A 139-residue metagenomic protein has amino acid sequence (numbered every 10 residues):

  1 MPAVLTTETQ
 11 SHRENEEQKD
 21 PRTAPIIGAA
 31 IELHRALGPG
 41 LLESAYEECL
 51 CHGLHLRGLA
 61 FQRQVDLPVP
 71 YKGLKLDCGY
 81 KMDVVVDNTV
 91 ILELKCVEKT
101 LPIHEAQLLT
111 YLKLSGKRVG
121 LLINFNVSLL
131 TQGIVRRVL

Functional and structural regions predicted by a protein language model:
M1-Q18: Short, low-complexity, charge-dense intrinsically disordered segments
Q18-P25, I31, G73-D83: Accessory recognition modules or surfaces
K19-G28, P39-E43, E47, C51: Nuclease catalytic cores
A30-A36: N-terminal capping segment at the start of a domain
G38, F61, M82-T100, Y111: Conserved catalytic cores of phosphodiester-cleaving nucleases, focusing on short active-site segments
H55-K72: A short acidic/basic microdomain associated with nuclease active sites
K95-L139: Nucleic-acid nuclease catalytic cores
